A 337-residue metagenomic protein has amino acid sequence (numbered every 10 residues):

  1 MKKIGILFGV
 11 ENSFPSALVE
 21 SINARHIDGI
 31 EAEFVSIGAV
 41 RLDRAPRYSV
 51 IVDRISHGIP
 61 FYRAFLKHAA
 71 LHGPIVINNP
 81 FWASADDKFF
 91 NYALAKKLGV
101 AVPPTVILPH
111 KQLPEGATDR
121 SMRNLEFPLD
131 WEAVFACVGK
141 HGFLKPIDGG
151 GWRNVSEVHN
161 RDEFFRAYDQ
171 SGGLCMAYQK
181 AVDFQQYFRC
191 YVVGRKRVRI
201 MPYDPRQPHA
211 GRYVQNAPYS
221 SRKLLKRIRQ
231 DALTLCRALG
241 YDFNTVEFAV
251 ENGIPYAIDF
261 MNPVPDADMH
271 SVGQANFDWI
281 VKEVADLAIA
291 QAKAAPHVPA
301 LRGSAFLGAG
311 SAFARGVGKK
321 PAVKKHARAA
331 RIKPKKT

Functional and structural regions predicted by a protein language model:
K2-F8, A70-G73, F81-Y187, N216-R222 (+1 more regions): Active-site nucleotide/adenylate-binding loops and adjacent lid/helix of ATP-dependent enzymes
G9-S121: Conserved N-proximal alpha/beta basic substrate-recognition cap immediately N-terminal to, or forming the N-lobe
E11-N12, H57-G58, A83, D148-G150 (+4 more regions): Short, solvent-exposed loop/turn segments at secondary-structure junctions
G73-I75, Q207-A217, M261-A267: Short glycine/proline- and charge-enriched loop/turn segments that cap or connect secondary-structure elements
E157, V192, F248-V250: Conserved hydrophobic "DFG−1" position in protein kinase catalytic cores
R166-A167, A177-Q179, Y187-D204, Y256-M261: Beta-strand scaffold of nucleotide-dependent catalytic cores
H209-Y256, W279-A294: A long amphipathic alpha-helix within ATP-dependent nucleotide-binding catalytic cores
V250-T337: C-terminal active-site "lid" helix and adjoining low-complexity regulatory extension at the edge of ATP-using catalytic
